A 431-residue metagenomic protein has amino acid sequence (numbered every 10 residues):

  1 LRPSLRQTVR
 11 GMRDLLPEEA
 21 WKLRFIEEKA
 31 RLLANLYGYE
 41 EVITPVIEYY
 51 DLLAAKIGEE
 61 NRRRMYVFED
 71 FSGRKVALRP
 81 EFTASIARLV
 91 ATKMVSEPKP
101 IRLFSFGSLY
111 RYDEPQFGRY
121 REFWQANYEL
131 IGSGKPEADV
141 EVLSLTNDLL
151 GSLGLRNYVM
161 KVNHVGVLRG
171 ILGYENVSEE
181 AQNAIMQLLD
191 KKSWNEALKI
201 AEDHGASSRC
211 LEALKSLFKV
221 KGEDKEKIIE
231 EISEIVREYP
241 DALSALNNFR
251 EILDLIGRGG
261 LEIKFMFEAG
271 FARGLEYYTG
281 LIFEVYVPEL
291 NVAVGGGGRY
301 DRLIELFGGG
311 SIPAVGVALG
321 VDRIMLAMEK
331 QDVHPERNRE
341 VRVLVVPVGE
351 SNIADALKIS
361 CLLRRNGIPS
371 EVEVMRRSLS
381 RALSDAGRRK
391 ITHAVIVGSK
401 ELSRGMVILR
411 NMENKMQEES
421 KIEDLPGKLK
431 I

Functional and structural regions predicted by a protein language model:
L1-A84, T92, V140-S144, R156-K161: TRNA-binding/sensing appendages of the translation machinery
L5-R6, L53-I57, I171, L383-D385 (+1 more regions): Short secondary-structure transition/capping segments
E19-Y37, E48-Y49, T83-S96, L103-R156 (+1 more regions): Positively charged, Gly/Ser-enriched RNA/tRNA-binding surfaces
R64-S72, V177-L198, V287: Acidic, His- and aromatic-enriched active-site or binding-groove loops in soluble protein domains that engage sugars
Y120-A126, V162-G170: Short, conserved phosphate-binding/catalytic loop or strand-edge motifs used in phosphoryl-/nucleotidyl-transfer
N147-G151, G166-Y174: Hydrophobic mid-domain F-helix/FG-region of cytochrome P450s
N157-V167, I185, M266-A272: Short, surface-exposed recognition loops or helix-turn segments adjacent to catalytic cores
G173-S178, V236: Phosphate-rich ligand and nucleic-acid binding surfaces
